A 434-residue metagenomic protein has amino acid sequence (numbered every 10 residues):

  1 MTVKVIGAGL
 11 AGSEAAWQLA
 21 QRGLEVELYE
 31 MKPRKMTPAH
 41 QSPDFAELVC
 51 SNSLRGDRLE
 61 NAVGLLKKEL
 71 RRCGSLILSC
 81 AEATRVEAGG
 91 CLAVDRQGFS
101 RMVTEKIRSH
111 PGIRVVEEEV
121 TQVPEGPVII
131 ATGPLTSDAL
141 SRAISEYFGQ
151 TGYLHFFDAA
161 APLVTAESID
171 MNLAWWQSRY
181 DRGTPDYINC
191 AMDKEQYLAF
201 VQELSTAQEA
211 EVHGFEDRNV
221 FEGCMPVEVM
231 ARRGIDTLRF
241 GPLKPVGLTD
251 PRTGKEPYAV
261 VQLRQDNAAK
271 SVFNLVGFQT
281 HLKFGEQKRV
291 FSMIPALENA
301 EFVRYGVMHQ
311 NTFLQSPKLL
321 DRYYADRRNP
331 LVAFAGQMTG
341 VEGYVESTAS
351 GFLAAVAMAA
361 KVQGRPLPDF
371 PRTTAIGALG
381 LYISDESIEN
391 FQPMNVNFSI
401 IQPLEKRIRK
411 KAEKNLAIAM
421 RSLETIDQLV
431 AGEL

Functional and structural regions predicted by a protein language model:
M1-A11: Beta1/beta-strand and adjacent pyrophosphate-binding region of the FAD-binding site in flavoprotein oxidoreductases
W17-S79, R372-I383: N-terminal FAD cofactor-binding segment of flavoenzymes
E47-G56, E82-G98: Dinucleotide-binding Rossmann-like beta1-alpha1 core, especially the glycine-rich loop that anchors the ADP
V94-V115: Helical element adjacent to the flavin cofactor pocket in flavoenzyme catalytic cores
S109-R289: Predominantly flavin-linked oxidoreductase catalytic cores and closely associated redox partners
L275-V341, T348-S350, P368-S384, P393-N395 (+1 more regions): A glycine-rich dinucleotide-binding beta-alpha-beta segment and adjacent secondary-structure elements that constitute
S347-P368: Internal hydrophobic alpha-helix adjacent to the cofactor/substrate pocket in enzyme cavities
P393-L434: C-terminal auxiliary extensions adjacent to catalytic cores
